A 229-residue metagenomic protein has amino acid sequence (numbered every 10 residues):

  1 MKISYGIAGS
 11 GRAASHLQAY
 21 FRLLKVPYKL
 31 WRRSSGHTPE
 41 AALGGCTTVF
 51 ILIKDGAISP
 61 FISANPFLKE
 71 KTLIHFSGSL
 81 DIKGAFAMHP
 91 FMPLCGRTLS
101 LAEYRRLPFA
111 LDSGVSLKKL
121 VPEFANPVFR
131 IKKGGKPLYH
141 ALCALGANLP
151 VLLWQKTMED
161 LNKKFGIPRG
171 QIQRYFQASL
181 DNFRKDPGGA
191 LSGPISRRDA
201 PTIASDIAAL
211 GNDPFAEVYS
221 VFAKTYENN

Functional and structural regions predicted by a protein language model:
M1-A41: NAD(P)+-binding Rossmann beta1-loop-alpha1 motif at the extreme N-terminus of oxidoreductases
Y5-I7, I51, L111: Hydrophobic Val/Ile/Leu positions in short beta-strands of Rossmann-like dinucleotide-binding domains
S15-A19, S34-S100: Rossmann-like NAD(P)(H) cofactor-binding subdomain of soluble oxidoreductases
V26, N126, G166-I167: Short phosphate-binding/catalytic loops that engage adenosine nucleotides
E70, I74-H140: Rossmann-fold dinucleotide-binding core
F109-S116, V121-N162, R174-G188: Active-site-proximal catalytic alpha-helix in oxidoreductases
Q177-N229: Interdomain hinge/lid region at the active-site interface of Rossmann-like NAD(P)-dependent oxidoreductases
